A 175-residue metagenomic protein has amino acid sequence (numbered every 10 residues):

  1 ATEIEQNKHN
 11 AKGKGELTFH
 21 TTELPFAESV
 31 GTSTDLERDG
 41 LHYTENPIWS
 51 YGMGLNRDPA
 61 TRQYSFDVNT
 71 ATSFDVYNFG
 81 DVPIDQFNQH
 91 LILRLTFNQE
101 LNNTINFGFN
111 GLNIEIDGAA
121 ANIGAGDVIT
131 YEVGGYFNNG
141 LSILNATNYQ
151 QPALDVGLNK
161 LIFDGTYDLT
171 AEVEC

Functional and structural regions predicted by a protein language model:
A1-E28: Short beta-strand and beta-hairpin "edge-sheet" elements
A27-D35: Short, charged, solvent-exposed linker or helix-capping segments at domain edges/interfaces that act as flexible hinges
T34-C175: Intrinsically disordered, low-complexity segments enriched in serine, threonine, and glycine
